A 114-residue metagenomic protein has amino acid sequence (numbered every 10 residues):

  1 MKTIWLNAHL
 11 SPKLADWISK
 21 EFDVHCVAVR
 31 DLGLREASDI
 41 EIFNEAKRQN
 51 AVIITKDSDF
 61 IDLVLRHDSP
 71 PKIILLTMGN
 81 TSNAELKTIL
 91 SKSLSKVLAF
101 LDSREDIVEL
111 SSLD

Functional and structural regions predicted by a protein language model:
M1-T3, K20, K92-K96: Ribonuclease/tRNase effector modules and their secretory precursors
T3-Q49: N-terminal first-folded block
L6-N7, T55-K56, M78: Small/polar loops that bind or transfer phosphate-bearing groups
G33-E41, S58, T81-E85: Residues at secondary-structure transition points
N50-V64: Acidic, metal-binding active-site segment of PIN/NYN-like and related structure-specific nucleases
L65-P70: Glycine-rich loop at the start of a catalytic domain that most often binds anionic cofactors/ligands
P71-L113: C-terminal structural segments of small proteins and small subunits
